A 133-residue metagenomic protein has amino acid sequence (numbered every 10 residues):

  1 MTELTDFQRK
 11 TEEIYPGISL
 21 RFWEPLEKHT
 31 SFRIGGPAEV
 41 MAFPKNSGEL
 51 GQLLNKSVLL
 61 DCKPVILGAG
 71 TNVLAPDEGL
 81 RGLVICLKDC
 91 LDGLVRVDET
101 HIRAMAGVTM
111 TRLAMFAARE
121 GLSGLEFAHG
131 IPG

Functional and structural regions predicted by a protein language model:
E3-I131: Anion-binding (especially nucleotide phosphate/pyrophosphate-binding) glycine-rich loop and adjoining beta-alpha core
